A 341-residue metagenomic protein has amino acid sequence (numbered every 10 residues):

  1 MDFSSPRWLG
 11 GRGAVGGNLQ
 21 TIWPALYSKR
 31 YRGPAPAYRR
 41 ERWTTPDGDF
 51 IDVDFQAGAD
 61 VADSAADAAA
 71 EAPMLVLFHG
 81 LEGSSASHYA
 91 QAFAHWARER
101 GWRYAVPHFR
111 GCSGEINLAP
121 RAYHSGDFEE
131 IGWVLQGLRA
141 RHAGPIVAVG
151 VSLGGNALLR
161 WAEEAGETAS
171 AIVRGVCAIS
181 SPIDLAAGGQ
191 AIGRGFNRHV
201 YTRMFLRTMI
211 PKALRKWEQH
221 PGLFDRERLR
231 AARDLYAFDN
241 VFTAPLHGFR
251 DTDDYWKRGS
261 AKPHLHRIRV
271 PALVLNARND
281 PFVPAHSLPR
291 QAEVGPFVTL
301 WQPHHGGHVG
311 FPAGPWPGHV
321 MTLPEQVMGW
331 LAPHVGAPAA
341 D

Functional and structural regions predicted by a protein language model:
L19-D67, P312-G314, G318: N-terminal cap/lid segment of alpha/beta-hydrolase-fold proteins
G58-L118, W133: Short, surface-exposed "cap/lid" segments of acyl-processing enzymes
R110-V147: Catalytic nucleophile-loop/oxyanion-hole region of alpha/beta-hydrolase and closely related hydrolase-like folds
H142-H247: Alpha/beta-hydrolase-fold enzymes
V241-H264: Active-site nucleophile elbow and catalytic-triad environment of alpha/beta-hydrolase enzymes
I268, V274-N276: Short beta-strand/loop motif that positions the catalytic acidic residue of the alpha/beta-hydrolase fold
R278-T299, P303: Conserved loop-alpha-helix segment in the C-terminal half of the alpha/beta-hydrolase fold that carries the catalytic
H304-D341: Catalytic active-site module of serine/aspartate enzymes centered on a nucleophile-bearing elbow/loop
